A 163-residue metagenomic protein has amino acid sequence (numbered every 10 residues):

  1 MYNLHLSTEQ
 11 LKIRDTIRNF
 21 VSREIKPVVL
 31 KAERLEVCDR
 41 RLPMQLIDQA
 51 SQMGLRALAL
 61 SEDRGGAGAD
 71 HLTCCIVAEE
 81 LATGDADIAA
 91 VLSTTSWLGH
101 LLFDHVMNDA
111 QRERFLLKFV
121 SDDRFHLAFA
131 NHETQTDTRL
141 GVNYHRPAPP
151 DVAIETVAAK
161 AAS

Functional and structural regions predicted by a protein language model:
M1-R14: Intrinsic disorder at enzyme termini
T16-I25, D48-M53: N-terminal glycine-rich anion-binding loops that anchor highly charged ligand groups
V29-C38: C-terminal helix-coil-helix/basic helical segment that borders enzyme active sites and/or dimer interfaces and provides
E33-R34, E62, S93, A130-H132: Short coil/turn segments at secondary-structure boundaries
R41, Q45, L72, A110 (+1 more regions): Conserved active-site and cofactor/substrate-binding residues in soluble primary-metabolism enzymes
S51-H126: Internal helix-loop-helix
A67, A110-S163: Glycine-rich, Trp-frequent "lid" loop and neighboring beta-strands that shape and gate the flavin cofactor pocket
